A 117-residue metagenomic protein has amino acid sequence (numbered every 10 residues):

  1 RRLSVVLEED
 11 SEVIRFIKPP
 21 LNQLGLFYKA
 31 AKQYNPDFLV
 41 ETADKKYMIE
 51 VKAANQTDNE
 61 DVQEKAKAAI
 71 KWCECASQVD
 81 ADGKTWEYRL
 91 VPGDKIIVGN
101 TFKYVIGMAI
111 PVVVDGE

Functional and structural regions predicted by a protein language model:
R1-E117: Electrostatic, structured charged patches in enzyme active sites and in nucleic-acid/phosphate-binding
